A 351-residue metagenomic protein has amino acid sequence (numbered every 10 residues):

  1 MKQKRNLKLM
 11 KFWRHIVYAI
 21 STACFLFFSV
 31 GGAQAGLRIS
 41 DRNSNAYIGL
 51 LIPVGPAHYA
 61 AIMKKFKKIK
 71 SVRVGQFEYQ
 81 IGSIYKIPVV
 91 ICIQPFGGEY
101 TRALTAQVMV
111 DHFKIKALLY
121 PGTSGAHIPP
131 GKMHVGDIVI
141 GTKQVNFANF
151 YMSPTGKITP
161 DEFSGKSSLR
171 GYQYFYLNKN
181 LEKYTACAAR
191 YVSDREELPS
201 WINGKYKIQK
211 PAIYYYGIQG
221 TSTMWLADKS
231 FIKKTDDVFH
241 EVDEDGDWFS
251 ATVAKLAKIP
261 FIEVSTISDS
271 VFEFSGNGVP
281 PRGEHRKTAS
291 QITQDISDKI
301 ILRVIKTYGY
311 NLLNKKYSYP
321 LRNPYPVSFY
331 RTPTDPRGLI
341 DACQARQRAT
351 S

Functional and structural regions predicted by a protein language model:
M1-N6, Q344-A345, A349-T350: N-terminal amphipathic/basic-hydrophobic helices that include classical n-h-c signal peptides and signal-anchor
K4-I20: Bacterial N-terminal signal peptides that target proteins for export
Y18-F28: Bacterial N-terminal signal peptides
A33-A35: Boundary at the C-terminal end of the N-terminal hydrophobic targeting segment
L37-Y47, V74-R348: Glycine-rich phosphate- or other oxyanion-binding loops that anchor nucleotides, phosphorylated ligands
P53-A57, T223: Short polar catalytic/cofactor-binding loops
A57-K68, V72, F77, I93: N-terminal carbohydrate-binding/catalytic regions of secreted carbohydrate-active enzymes
